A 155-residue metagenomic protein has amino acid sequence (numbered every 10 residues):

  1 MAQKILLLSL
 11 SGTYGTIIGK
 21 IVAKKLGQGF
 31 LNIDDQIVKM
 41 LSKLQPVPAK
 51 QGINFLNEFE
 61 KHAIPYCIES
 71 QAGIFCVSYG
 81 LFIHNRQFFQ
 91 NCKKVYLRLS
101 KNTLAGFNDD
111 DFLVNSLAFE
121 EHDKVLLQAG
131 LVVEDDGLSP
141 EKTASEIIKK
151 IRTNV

Functional and structural regions predicted by a protein language model:
A2-I5, Q71: Pre-Walker A (Motif I) flank of P-loop NTPase domains
I5, L31, F75, K93-L97 (+1 more regions): Hydrophobic/aromatic beta-strand patches that form the interior of the parallel beta-sheet core in alpha/beta enzyme
I5-A23: Glycine-rich phosphate-binding P-loop
K20, K24-H62: Conserved substrate/cofactor phosphate-moiety recognition/catalytic segment in nucleotide-dependent phosphotransferases
M40-S42, T103-D110, A144: Short, charged, surface-exposed secondary-structure boundary motifs
F55-K93, L97: Glycine-rich phosphate-binding loop used to anchor ATP phosphates in small-molecule kinases, encompassing both
F88-N108, V133: Conserved phosphate-donor/acceptor-positioning beta-strand/loop module used by diverse small-molecule
D109-K150, N154: Small-molecule kinase domains that catalyze NTP-dependent phosphoryl transfer to phosphate-bearing small molecules
